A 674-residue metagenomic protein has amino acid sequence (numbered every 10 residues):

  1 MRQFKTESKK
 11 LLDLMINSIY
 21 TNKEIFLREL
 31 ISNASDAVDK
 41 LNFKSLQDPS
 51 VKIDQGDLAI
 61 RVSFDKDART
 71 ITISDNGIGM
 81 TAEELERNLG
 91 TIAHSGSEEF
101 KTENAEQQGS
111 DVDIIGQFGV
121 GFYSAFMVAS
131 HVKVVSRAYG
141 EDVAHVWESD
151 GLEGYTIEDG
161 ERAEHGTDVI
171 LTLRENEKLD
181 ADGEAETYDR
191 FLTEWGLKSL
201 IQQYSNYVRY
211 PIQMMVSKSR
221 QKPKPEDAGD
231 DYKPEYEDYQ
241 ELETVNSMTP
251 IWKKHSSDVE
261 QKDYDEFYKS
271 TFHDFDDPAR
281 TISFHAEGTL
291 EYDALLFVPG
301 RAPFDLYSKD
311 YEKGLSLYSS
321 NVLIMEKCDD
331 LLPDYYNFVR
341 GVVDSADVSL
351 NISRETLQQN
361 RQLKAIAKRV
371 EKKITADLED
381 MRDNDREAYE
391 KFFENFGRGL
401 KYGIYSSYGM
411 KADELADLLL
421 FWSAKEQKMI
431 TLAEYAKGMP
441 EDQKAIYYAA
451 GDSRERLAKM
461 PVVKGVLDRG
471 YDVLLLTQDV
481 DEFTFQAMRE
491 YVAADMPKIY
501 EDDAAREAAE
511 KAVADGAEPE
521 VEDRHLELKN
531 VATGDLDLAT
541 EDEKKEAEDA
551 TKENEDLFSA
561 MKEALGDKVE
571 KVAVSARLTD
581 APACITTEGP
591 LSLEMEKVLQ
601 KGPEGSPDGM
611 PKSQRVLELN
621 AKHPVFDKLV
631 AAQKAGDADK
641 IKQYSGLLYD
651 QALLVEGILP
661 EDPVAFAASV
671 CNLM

Functional and structural regions predicted by a protein language model:
M1-T187, F191, S199, K222 (+1 more regions): GHKL (Bergerat-fold) ATPase N-terminal catalytic module, capturing the glycine-rich phosphate-binding loop and acidic
I114, V132-G154, R174-L179, G183-M674: GHKL/Bergerat-fold ATPase module in large chromosome/replication-associated machines
